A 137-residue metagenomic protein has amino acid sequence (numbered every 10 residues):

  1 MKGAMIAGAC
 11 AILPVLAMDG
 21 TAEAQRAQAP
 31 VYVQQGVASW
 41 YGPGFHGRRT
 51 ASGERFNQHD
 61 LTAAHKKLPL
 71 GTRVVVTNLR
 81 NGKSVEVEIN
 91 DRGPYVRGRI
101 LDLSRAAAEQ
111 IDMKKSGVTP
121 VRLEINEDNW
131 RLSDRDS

Functional and structural regions predicted by a protein language model:
K2-S137: Secreted/periplasmic proteins
